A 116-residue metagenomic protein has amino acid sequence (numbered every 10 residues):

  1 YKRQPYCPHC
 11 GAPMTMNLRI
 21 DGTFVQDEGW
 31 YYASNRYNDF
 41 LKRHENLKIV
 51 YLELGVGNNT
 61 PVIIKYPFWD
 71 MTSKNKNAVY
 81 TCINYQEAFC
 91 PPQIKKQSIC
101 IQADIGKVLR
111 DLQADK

Functional and structural regions predicted by a protein language model:
K2-K116: Conserved catalytic alpha/beta core of Sir2/sirtuin-type deacylases, generalized to analogous enzyme cores that bind
